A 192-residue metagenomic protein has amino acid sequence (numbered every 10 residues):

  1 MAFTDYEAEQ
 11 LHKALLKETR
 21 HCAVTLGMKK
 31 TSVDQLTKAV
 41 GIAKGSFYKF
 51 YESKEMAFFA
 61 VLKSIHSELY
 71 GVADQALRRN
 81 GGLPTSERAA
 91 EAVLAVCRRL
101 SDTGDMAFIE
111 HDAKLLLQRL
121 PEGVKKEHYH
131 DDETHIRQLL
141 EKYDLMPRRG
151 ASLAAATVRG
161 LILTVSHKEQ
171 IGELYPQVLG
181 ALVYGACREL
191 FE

Functional and structural regions predicted by a protein language model:
M1-L26, V33-A39: Basic, helix-initiating cap at the start of DNA-binding domains
E9-K17, K30, F50-D74: An amphipathic alpha-helix adjacent to DNA-recognition modules
C22-M56, A60: Helix-turn-helix
A60, D74-D102: Hydrophobic alpha-helical connector segments
S67-Y70, D102, L117-L145, R149-A156: Amphipathic alpha-helical packing segments from all-alpha helical-bundle domains
D74-A76, I109-R119: Short linear capping/connector segments at secondary-structure termini
M106-H111, R148-R149: Short, hydrophobic secondary-structure boundary micro-motifs
E141-A186: Hydrophobic/aromatic-rich alpha-helical bundle segments in the mid-to-C-terminal region
